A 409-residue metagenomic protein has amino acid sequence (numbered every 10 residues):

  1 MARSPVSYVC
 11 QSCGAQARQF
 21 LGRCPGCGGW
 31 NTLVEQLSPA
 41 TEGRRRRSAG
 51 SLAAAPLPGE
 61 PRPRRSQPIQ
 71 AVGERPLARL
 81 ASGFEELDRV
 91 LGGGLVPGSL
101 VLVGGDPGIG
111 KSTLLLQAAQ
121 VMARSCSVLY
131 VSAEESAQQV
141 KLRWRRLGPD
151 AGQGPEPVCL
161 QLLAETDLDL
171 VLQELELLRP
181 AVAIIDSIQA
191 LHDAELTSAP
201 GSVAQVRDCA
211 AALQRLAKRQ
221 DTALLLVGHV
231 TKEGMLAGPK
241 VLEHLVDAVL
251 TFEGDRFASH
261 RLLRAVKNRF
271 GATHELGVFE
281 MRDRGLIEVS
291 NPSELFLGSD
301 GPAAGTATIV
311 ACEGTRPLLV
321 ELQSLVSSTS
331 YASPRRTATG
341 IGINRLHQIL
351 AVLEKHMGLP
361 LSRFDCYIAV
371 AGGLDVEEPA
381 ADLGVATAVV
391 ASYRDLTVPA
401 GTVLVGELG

Functional and structural regions predicted by a protein language model:
A2-S12, Q16-R89, V96-G104, G108-S127 (+3 more regions): Peripheral, non-AAA+ core regions of ATP-driven protein-machinery
V128-S132: Conserved RecA-like ASCE P-loop NTPase motor core of nucleic-acid helicases/translocases
A133-Q139: Conserved Walker A/P-loop ATP-binding site and its immediately adjacent core in helicase/helicase-like ATPase domains
